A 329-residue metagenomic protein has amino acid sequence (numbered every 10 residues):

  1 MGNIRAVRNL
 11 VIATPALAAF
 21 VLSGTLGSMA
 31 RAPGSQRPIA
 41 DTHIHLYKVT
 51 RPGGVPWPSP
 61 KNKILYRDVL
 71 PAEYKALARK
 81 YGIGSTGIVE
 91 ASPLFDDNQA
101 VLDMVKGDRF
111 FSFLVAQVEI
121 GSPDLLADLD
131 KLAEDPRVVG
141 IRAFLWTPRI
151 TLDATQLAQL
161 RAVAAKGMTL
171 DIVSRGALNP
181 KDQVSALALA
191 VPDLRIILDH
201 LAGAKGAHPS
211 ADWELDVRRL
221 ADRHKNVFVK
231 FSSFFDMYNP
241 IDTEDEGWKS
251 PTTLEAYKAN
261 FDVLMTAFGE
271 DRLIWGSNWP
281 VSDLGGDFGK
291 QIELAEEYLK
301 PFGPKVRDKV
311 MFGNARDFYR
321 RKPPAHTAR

Functional and structural regions predicted by a protein language model:
M1-P15: Bacterial N-terminal signal peptides that target proteins for export
N9-V11, S35-T42, L65-S85, D262-V263 (+2 more regions): Mid-to-C-terminal alpha-helical segments outside catalytic/metal-binding sites
I12-G24: Bacterial N-terminal signal peptides
G24-G34: Signal peptide processing junction and immediate N-terminal pro/mature segment of secreted/exported proteins
G34-A158, A162-K166, L178: Mid-domain alpha/beta scaffold segments of enzyme catalytic cores
H43, V101, V163, H200 (+4 more regions): Conserved, mostly hydrophobic/aromatic
Y47-V49, P93-D96, G121-D124, A177-D182 (+3 more regions): Active-site environment of divalent metal-dependent phosphoester hydrolases
V139, I150-I274, P323-T327: Catalytic pocket-lining loop regions of alpha/beta-barrel enzymes, especially the amidohydrolase/enolase/GH5 lineages
